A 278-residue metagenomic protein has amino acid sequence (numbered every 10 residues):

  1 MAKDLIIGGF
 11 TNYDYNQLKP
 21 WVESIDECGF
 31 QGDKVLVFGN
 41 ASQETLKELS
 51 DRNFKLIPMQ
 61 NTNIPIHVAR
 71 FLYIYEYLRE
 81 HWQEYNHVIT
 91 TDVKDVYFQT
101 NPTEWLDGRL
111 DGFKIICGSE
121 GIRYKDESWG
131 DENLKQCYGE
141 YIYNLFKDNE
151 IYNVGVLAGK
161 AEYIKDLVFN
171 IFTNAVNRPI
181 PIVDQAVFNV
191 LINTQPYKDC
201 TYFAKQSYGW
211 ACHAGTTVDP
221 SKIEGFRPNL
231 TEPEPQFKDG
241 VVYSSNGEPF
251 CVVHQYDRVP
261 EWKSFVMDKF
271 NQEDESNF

Functional and structural regions predicted by a protein language model:
M1-Y85, E162, N277: N-terminal anchoring/stem segment of glycosyltransferases
N12-N16, V96, P260: Short acidic, S/G/P-rich loop/turn micro-motifs used as interaction or catalytic elements
L18-K19, T45-L49, F98-T103, A214-G215: A short acidic (Asp/Glu
D26, F30-D33, G112, T173-P181 (+2 more regions): Cytochrome P450 catalytic domain signature, combining two hallmark sequence patches
Y73-G130, A158, K165: GT-A fold catalytic core of metal-dependent nucleotide-sugar glycosyltransferases, centered on the diacidic
D131-D148: Short, flexible, basic/aromatic active-site loop/helix in glycosyltransferases
F146-F265: Catalytic core and acceptor-binding pocket of nucleotide-sugar-dependent glycosyltransferases
E248, V266-K269, E273-E275: Charge-dense, low-complexity intrinsically disordered regions
